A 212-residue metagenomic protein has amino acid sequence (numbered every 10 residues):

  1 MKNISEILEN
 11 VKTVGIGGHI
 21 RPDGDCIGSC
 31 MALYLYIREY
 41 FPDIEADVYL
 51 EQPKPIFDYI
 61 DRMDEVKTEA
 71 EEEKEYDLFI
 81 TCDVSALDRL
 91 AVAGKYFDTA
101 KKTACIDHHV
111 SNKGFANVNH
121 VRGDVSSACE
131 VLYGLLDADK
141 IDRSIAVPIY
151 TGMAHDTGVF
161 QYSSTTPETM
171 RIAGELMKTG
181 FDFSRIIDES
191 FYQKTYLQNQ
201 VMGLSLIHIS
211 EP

Functional and structural regions predicted by a protein language model:
M1-I16, A32-E39, K113-L206, S210: A structured phosphate/pyrophosphate-recognition subdomain
V14-E72: Anionic-ligand anchoring segments at beta-strand to alpha-helix junctions in alpha/beta enzyme folds, i.e., glycine
H19, E51-Q52, C82-S85, I106-H109 (+4 more regions): Fold-independent oxyanion-binding glycine-rich loops and adjacent beta-strand/coil segments at enzyme active sites
I27-M31, A91-A93, T166: Conserved strand-to-helix beginnings and helix N-cap segments that scaffold or border functional pockets
D43, E72, T99, A138-R143: Short, glycine- and charge-enriched coil/turn segments that flank and shape catalytic ligand pockets
A46-V48, T103, I149: Hydrophobic/aromatic residues located in beta-strands of well-ordered beta-sheets within soluble catalytic
F57, I80, L132: A residue-level signal for conserved active-site and pocket-lining positions in enzyme catalytic cores
D61-V118: Active-site cofactor/cluster-binding pocket
